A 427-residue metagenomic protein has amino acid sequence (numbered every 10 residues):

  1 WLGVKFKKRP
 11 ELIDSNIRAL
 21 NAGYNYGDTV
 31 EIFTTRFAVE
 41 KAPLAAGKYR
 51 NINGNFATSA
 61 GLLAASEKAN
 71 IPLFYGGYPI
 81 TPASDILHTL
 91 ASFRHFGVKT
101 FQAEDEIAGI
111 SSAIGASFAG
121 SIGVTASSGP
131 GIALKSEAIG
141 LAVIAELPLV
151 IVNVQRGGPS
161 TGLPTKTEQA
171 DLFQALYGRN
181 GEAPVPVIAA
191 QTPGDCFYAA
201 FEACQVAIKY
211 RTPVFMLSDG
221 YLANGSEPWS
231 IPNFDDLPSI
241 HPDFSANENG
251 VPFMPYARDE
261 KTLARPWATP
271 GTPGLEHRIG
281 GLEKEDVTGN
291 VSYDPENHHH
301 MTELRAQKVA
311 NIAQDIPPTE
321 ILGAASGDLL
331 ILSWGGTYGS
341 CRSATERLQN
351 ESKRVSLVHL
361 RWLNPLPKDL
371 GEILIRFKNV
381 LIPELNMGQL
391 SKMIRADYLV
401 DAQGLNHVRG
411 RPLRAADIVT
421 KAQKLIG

Functional and structural regions predicted by a protein language model:
W1-G178, A183-V185, A189-A190, G404 (+2 more regions): Thiamine diphosphate
K7, T192-G194, Y221-L222: Short acidic/polar capping segments at secondary-structure boundaries
V30, T34-G47, N51-G61, A69 (+2 more regions): Flexible, low-complexity linker and terminal segments
P82, G109, G131, D195 (+2 more regions): Short phosphate-engaging motifs
S84-I86, K135, S160-T161, Y198 (+2 more regions): Short helix/loop capping segments that flank catalytic or ligand/cofactor-binding pockets
E182-Q205: Active-site/ligand-binding-proximal alpha/beta "capping" segment
